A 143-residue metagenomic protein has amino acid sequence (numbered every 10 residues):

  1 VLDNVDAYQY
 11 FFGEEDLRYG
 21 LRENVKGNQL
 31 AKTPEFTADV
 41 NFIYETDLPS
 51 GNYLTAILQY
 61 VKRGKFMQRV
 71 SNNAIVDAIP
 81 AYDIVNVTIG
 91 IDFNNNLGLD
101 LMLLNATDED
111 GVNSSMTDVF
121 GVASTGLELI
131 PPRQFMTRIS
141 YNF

Functional and structural regions predicted by a protein language model:
V1-V70, N142: Gram-negative outer-membrane beta-barrel transporters
E23-L30, N72-V76, V122-L127: Extracellular loop and loop/strand-boundary signature of outer-membrane beta-barrel proteins
Q29-A31, D47, A78, G90 (+1 more regions): Residues embedded in well-ordered secondary-structure elements
K32-A38, A81-V85, P131-F135: Residues that define the transmembrane beta-barrel architecture of outer-membrane proteins
E35, Q59, P80-D83, D100-N105: A general secondary-structure boundary signal
A38-V40, L54-L58, V87, L99-L101 (+1 more regions): Transmembrane beta-strands of outer-membrane beta-barrel proteins
V61-S71, I91-F143: C-terminal beta-signal and adjacent terminal beta-strands/loops of Gram-negative outer-membrane beta-barrel proteins
V76-I84, I91, L97: Short, well-ordered coil↔helix boundary/capping segments
